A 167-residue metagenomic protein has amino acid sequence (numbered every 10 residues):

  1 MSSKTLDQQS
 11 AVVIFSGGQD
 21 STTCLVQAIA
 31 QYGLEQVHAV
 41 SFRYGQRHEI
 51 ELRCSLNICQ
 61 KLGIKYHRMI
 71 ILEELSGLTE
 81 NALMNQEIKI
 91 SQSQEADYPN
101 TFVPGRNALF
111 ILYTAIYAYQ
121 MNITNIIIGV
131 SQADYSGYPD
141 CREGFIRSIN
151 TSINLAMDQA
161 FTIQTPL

Functional and structural regions predicted by a protein language model:
S2-L167: ATP-dependent adenylation/nucleotidyltransferase module used to activate substrates
